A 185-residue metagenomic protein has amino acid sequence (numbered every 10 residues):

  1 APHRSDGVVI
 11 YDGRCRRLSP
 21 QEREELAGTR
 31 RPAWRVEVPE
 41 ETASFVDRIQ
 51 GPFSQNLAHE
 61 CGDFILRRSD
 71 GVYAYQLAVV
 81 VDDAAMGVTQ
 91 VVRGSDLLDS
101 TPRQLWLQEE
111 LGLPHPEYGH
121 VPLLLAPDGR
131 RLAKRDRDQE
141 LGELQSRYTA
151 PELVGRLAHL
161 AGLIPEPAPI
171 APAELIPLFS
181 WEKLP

Functional and structural regions predicted by a protein language model:
A1-A133, E140-L144: Active-site cores that bind ATP or allylic diphosphates and position pyrophosphate for catalysis
E22-E25, E41, R130-P185: Non-catalytic terminal extensions that flank enzyme cores
